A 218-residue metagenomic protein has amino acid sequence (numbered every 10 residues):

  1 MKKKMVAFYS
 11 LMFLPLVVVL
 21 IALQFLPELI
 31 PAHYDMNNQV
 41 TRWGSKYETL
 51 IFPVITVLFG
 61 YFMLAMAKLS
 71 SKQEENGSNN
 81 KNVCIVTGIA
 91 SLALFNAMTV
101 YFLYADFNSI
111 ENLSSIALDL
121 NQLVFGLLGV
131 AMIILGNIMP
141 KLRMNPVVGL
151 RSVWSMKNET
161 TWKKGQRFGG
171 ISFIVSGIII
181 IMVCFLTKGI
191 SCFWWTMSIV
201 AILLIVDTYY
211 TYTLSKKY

Functional and structural regions predicted by a protein language model:
M1-M12, Y47: N-terminal membrane topogenic signal
I21-L50, V148-K157: Active-site and channel-lining beta-strand-loop segments that bind or position nucleotide-derived/phosphorylated
A22-L26, L58-S71, I134-G149, Y210 (+1 more regions): Membrane-water interface of transmembrane alpha-helices
R42-L58, A117-L135: Alpha-helical transmembrane segments
A65-I116: Ordered, amphipathic secondary-structure segments that act as subunit-interaction surfaces in large macromolecular
L127, F193-D207: Small-residue-rich transmembrane alpha-helices that serve as helix-helix interface/gating elements in multipass
S152-F168: Short membrane-interface loop/juxtamembrane segments of multi-pass integral membrane proteins
M182-M197: Extracellular/periplasmic helix-loop-helix junctions in multi-pass membrane proteins
